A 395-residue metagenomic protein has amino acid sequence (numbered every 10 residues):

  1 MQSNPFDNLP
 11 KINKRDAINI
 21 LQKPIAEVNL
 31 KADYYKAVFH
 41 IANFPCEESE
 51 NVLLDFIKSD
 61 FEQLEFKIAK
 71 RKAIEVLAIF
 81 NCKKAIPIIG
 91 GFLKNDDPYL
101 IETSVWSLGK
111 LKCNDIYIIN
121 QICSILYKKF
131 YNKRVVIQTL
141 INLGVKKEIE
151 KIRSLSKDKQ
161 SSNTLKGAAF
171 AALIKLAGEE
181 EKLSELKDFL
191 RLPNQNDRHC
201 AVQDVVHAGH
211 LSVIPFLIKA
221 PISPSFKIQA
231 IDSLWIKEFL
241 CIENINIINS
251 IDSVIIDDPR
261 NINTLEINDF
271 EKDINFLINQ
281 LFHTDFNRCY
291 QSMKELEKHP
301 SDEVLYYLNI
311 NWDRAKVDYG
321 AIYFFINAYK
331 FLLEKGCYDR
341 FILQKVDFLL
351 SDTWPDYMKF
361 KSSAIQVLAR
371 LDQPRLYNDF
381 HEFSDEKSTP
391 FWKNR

Functional and structural regions predicted by a protein language model:
M1-I12, A32-C46, K67-C82, G91 (+16 more regions): Structural detector for internal amphipathic alpha-helices that build alpha-solenoid repeat scaffolds
K11-I25, F44-F61, C82-K94, C113-L126 (+8 more regions): Amphipathic alpha-helical scaffolding segments comprising HEAT/armadillo-like alpha-solenoid repeats
N29-L30, F61-F66, D96-P98, K128-N132 (+7 more regions): Short inter-helical turns and helix N-cap capping residues of alpha-solenoid HEAT/ARM repeat scaffolds
D252-I256: Intrinsically disordered, low-complexity, charge-biased linker/tail regions
